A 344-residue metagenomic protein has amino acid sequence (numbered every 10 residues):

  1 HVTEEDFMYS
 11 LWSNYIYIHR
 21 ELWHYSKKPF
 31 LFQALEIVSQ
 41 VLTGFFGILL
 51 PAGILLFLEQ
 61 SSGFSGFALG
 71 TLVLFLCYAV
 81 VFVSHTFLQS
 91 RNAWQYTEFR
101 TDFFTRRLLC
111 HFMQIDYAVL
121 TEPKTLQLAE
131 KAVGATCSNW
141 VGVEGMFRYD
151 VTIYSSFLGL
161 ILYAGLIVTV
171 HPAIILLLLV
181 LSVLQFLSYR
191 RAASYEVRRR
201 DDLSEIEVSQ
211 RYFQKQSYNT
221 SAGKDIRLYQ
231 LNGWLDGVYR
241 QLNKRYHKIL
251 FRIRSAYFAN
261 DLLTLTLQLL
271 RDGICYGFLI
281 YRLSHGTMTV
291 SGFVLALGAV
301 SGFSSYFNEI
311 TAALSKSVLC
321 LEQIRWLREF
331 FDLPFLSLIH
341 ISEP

Functional and structural regions predicted by a protein language model:
H1-G44, L69, N92, T125-I161 (+4 more regions): Membrane-integrated ABC transporters
V2-E5, L108-S138, L203-G237, E329-L338: Short intracellular "coupling" helices and adjacent cytoplasmic loop segments at the cytosolic face of multi-pass
H24-K27, V133-M146, R198-R199, E205 (+5 more regions): An intracellular "coupling" helix at the cytosolic face of ABC transporter transmembrane type-1 domains
F30-F87, F157, A164-E196, L270 (+4 more regions): Transmembrane helix-loop-helix hairpins at lipid-water interfaces of multipass membrane proteins, especially the type-1
S90-M113, L177-S221, G237, M288 (+1 more regions): Cytoplasmic coupling helices
L231, C275, A296-L333: Cytosolic ends of transmembrane helices, especially the final helix of ABC transmembrane type-1 domains
I341-P344: A short, hydrophobic C-terminal helix/tail in secreted or cell-surface proteins
